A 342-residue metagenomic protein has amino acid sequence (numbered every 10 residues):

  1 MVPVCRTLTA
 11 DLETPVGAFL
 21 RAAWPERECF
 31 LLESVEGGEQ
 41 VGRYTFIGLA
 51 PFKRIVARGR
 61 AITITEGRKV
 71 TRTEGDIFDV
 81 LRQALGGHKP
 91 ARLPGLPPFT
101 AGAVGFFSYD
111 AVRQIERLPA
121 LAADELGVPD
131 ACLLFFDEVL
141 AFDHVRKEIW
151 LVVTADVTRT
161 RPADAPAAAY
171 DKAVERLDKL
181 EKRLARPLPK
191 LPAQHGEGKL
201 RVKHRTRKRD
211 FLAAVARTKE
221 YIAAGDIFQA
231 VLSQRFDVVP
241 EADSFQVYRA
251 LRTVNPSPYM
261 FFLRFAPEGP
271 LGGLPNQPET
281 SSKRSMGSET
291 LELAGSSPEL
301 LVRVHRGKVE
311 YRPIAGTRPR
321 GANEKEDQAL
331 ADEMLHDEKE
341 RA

Functional and structural regions predicted by a protein language model:
M1-E279, K283-R284, S288-A342: Extended alpha-helical targeting/anchoring segments, especially N-terminal organellar/secretory targeting helices
